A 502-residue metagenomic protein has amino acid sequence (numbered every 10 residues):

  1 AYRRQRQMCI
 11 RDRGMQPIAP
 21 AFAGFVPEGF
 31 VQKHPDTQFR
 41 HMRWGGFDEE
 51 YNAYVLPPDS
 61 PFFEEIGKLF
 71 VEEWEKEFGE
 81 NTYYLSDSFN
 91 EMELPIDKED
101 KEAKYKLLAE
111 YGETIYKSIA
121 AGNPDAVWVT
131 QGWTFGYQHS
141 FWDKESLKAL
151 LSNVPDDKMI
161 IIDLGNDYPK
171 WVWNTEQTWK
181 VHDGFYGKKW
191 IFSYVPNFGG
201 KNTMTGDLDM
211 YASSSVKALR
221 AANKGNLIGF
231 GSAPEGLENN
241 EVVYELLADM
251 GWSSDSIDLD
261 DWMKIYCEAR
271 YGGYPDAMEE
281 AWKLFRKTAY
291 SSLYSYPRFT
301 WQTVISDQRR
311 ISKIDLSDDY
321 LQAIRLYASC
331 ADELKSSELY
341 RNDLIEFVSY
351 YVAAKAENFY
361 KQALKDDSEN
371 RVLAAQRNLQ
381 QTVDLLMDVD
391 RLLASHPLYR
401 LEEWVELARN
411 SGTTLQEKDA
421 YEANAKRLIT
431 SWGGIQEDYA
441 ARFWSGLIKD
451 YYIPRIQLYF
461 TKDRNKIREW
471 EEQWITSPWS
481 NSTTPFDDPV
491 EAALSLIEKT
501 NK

Functional and structural regions predicted by a protein language model:
A1-Q7, R11-P275, E279-R286, S291 (+6 more regions): Catalytic-core regions of glycoside hydrolase
A328-D332: Hydrophobic alpha-helical segments
S336-I345: Repeat-mediated protein-protein interaction surfaces in helical alpha-solenoids
W444-K502: Extended, compositionally biased alpha-helical segments that mediate assembly or anchoring
